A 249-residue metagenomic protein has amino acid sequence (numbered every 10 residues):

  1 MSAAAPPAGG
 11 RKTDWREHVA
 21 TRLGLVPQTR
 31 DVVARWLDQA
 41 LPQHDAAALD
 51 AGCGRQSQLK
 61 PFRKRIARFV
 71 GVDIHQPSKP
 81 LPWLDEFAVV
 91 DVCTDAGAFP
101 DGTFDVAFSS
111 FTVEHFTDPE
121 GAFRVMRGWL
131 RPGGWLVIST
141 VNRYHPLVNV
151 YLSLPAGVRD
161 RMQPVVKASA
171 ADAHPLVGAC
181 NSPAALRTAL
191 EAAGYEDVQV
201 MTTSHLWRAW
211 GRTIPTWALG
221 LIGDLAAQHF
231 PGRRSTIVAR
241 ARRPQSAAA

Functional and structural regions predicted by a protein language model:
M1-G102, V106-S110, F123, T202-H205 (+2 more regions): Conserved N-terminal segment of class I S-adenosyl-L-methionine
F111-H115: A short His-aromatic
T117-V125, W135-P244: S-adenosyl-L-methionine-dependent methyltransferase catalytic module, highlighting the catalytic core
